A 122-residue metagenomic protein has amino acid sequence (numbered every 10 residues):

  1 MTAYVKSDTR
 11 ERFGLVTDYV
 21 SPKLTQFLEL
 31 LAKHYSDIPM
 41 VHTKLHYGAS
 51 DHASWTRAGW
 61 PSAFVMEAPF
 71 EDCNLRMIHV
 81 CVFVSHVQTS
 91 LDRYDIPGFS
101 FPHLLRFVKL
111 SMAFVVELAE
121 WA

Functional and structural regions predicted by a protein language model:
M1-A122: Active-site-adjacent substrate-binding region of metalloamidase/peptidase-like peptide-processing proteins
